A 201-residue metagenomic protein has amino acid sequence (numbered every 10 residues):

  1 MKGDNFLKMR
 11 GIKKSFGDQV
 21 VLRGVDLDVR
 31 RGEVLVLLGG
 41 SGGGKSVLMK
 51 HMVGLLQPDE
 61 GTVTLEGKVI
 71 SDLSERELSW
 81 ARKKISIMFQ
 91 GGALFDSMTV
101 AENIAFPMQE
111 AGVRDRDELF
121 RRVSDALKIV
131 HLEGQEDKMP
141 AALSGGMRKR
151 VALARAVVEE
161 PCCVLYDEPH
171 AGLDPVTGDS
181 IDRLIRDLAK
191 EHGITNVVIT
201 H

Functional and structural regions predicted by a protein language model:
V53: Helix-to-loop junction immediately C-terminal to a conserved catalytic motif
K68-V69, R116-Q135: Conserved ABC ATPase "signature" region
M139-L143, M147: Conserved ABC ATPase signature
E160: Conserved catalytic motifs of ABC-family nucleotide-binding domains
V164-D167: Catalytic Walker B motif of ABC-type/P-loop ATPase nucleotide-binding domains
P175-T177: Helix N-cap at the start of a conserved alpha-helix in ABC-type nucleotide-binding domains
